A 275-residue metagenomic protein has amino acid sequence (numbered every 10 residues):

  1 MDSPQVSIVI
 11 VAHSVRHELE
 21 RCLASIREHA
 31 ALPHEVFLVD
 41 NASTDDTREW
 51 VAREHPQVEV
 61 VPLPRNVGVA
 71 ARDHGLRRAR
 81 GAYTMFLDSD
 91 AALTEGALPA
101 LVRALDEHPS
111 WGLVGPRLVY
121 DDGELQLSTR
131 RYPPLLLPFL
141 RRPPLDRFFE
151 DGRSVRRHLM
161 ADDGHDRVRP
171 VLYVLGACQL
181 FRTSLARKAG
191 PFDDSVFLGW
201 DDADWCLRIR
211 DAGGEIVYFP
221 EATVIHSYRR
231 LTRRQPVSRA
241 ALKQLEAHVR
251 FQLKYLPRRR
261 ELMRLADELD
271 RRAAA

Functional and structural regions predicted by a protein language model:
V15-E28: Short, well-formed alpha-helical segments that are part of the catalytic scaffolds of diverse glycosyltransferases
S25, L32, D40-R48, R65 (+1 more regions): A conserved acidic beta->alpha catalytic loop
L63-A79: Glycine-rich, basic loop-to-helix element that forms the pyrophosphate-binding segment of sugar-nucleotide handling
T84: Short aromatic/hydrophobic "clamp" motif used to bind/position activated sugar donors
G96-T129: Conserved donor NDP-sugar-binding/catalytic core segment of glycosyltransferases
P133-V171: Short, flexible, basic/aromatic active-site loop/helix in glycosyltransferases
G164-R167, L172-G190, S195-T223: A short, conserved alpha-helix in the catalytic core of glycosyltransferases
D204-L207, D211-A275: Active-site-adjacent helix/loop segment of glycosyltransferases that harbors family-specific signature motifs
